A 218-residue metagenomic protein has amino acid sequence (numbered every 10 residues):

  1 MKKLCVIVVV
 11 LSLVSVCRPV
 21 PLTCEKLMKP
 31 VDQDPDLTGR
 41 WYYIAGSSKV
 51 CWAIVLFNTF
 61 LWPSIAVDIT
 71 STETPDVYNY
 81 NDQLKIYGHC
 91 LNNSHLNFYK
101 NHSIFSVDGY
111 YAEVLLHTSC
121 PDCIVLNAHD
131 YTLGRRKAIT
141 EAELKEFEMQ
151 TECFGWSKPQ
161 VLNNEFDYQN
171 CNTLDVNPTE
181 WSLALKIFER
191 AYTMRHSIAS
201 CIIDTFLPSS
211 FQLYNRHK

Functional and structural regions predicted by a protein language model:
K2-K218: A beta-rich soluble binding module of mature secreted/lumenal proteins
